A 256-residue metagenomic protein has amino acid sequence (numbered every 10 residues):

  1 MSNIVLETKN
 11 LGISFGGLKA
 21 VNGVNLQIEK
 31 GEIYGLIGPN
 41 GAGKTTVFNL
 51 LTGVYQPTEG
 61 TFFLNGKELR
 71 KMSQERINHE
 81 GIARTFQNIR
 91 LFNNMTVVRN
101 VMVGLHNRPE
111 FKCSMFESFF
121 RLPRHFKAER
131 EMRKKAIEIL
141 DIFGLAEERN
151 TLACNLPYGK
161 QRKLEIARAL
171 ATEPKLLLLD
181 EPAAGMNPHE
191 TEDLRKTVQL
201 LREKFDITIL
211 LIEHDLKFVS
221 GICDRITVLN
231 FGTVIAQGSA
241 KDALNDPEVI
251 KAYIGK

Functional and structural regions predicted by a protein language model:
S2-K256: Glycine-rich phosphate-binding loops of nucleotide-dependent enzymes
